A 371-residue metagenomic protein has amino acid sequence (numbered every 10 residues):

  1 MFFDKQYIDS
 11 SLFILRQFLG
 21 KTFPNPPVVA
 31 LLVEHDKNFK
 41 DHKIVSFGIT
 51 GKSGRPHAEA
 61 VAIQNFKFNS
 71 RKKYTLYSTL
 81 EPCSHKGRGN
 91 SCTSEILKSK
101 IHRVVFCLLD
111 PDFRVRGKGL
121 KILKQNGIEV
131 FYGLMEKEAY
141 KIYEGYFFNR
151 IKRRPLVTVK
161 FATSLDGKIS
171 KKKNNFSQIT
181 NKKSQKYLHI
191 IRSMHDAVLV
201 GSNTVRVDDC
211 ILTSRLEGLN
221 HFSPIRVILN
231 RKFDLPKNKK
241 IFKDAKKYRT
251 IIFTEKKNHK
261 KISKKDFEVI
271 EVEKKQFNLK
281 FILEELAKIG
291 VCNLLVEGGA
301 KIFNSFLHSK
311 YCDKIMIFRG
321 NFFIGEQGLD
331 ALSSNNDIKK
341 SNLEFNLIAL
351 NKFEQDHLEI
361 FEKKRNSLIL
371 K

Functional and structural regions predicted by a protein language model:
M1-R55: Flexible, acidic/Gly-rich N-terminal and inter-domain linker regions that tether and position cofactor-handling modules
F2-N25, S70, R88, L156-K371: Enzymes that bind and transform nitrogen-containing heteroaromatic metabolites
I14, N65, I142-N149, I191 (+1 more regions): Residues that form generic nucleotide/phosphate-binding pockets
G20-P24, L120, L134-A162: Proteins enriched for Cys/Gly/acidic motifs involved in redox and nucleic-acid/cofactor modification
L32-E138, L307: Zn2+-dependent cytidine deaminase-like catalytic core
E34-H35, I151-K152, E362-K364: Active-site beta-strand termini and strand-to-loop segments that position acidic
L108, Y143, K173: Short, flexible helix/strand-to-coil boundary loops that buttress conserved ligand/catalytic motifs in alpha/beta
D112, R116, Y132-M135, R150-R154 (+1 more regions): Short capping loops/turns at secondary-structure boundaries
